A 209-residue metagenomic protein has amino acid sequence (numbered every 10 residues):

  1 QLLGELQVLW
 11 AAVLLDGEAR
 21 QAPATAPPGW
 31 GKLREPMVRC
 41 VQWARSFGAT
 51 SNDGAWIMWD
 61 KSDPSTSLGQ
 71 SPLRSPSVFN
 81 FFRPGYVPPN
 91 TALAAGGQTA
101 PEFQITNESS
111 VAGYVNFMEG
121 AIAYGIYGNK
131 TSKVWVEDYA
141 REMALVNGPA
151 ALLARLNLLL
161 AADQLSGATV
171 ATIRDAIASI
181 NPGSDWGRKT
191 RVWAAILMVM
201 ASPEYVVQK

Functional and structural regions predicted by a protein language model:
Q1-K209: Flexible, low-complexity segments enriched for small/polar residues
